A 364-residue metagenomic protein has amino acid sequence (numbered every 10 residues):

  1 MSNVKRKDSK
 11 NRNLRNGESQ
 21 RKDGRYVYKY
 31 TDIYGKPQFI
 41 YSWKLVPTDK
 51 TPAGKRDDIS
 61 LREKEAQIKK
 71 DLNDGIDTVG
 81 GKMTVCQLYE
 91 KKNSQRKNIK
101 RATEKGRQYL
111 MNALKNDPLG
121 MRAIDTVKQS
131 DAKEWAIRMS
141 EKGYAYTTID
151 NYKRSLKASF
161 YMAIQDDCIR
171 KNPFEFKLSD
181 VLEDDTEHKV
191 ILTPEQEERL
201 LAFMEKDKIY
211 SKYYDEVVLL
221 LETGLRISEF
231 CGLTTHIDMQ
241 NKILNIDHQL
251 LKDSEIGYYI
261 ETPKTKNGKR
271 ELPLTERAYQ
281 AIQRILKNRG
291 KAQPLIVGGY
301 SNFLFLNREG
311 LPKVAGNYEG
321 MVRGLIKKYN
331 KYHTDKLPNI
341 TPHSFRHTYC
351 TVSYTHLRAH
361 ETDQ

Functional and structural regions predicted by a protein language model:
S2-D23: Short N-terminal "domain-start" leader segments that mark the transition from disordered tails or signal peptides into
R21-Y26, D32-K133, K287-G299: N-terminal DNA-binding module of tyrosine recombinases/phage integrases
I40, I260-R284, Y300-G324, T341: C-terminal catalytic core of Y-nucleophile DNA break-rejoin enzymes
A53-D57, N93-C168, T186, K208-I209 (+2 more regions): N-terminal core-binding DNA-recognition domain of tyrosine site-specific recombinases/integrases
Y152, Q165, I169-K171, E175-I227 (+5 more regions): Basic, Lys/Arg- and aromatic-enriched nucleic-acid-binding interface segment
G232-G290: Conserved tyrosine-mediated DNA breakage-rejoining catalytic core shared by Y-recombinases
V352: Short beta-strand/loop motif that positions the catalytic acidic residue of the alpha/beta-hydrolase fold
T355-Q364: Conserved small/polar residues in nucleotide/adenosyl-binding loops
